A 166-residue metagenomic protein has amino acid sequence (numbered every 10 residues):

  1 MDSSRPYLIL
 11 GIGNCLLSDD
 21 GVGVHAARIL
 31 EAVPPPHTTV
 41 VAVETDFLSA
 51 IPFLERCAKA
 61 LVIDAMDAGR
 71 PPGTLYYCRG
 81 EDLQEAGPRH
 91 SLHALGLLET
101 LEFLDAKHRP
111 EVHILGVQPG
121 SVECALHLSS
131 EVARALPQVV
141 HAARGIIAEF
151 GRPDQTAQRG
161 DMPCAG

Functional and structural regions predicted by a protein language model:
M1-P119, L126-P137, A143-G166: N-terminal catalytic or cofactor-binding beta/alpha core of small enzyme domains
